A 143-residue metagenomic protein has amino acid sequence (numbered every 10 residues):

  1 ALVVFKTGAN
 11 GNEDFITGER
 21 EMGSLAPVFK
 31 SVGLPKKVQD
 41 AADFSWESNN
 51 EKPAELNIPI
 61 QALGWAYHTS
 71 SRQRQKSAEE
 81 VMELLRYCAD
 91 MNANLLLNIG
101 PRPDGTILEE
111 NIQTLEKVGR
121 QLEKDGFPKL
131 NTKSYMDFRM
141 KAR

Functional and structural regions predicted by a protein language model:
A1-R143: Mature catalytic domains of secreted/periplasmic carbohydrate-active enzymes
